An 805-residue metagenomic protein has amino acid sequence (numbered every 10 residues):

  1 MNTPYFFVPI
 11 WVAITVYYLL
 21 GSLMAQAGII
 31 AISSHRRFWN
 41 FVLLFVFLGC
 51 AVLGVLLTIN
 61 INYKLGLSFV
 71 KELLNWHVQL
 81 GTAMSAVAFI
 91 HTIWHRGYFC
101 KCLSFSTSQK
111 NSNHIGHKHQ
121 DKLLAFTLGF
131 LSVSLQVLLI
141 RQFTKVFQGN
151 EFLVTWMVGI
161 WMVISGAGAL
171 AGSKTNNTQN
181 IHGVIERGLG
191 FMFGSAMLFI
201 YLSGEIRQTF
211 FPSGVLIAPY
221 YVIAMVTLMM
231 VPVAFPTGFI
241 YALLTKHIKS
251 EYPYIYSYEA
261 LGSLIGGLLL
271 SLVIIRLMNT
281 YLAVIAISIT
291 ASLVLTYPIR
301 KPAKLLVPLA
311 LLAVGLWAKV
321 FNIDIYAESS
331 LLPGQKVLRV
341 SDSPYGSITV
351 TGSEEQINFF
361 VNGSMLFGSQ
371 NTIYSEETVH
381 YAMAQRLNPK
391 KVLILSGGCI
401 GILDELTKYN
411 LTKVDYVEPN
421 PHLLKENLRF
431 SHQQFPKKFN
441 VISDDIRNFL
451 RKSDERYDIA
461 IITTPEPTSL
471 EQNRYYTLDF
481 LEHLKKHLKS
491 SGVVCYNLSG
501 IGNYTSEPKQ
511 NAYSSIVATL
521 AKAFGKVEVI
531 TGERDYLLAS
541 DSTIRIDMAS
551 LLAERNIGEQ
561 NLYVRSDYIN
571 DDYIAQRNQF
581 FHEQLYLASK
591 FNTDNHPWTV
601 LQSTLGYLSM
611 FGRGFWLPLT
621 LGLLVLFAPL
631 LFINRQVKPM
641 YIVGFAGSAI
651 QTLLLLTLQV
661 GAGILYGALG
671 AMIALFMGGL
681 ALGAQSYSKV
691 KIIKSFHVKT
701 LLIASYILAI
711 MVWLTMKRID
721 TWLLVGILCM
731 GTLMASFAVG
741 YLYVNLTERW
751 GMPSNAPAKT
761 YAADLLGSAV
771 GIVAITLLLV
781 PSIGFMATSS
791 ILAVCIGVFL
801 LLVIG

Functional and structural regions predicted by a protein language model:
M1-H119: Membrane-embedded alpha-helical bundles that constitute the cytochrome b-like, heme-associated redox core of multi-pass
T107-I546, S550-G805: Alpha-helical transmembrane segments of multi-pass membrane proteins
